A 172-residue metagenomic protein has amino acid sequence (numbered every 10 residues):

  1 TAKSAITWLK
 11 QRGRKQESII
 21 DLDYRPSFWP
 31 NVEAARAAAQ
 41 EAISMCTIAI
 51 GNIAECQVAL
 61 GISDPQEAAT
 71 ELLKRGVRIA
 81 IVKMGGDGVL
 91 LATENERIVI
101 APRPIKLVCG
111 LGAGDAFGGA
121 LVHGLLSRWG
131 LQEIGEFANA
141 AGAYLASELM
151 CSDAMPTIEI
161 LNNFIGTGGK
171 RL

Functional and structural regions predicted by a protein language model:
T1-T70, G88-V89: Conserved beta-alpha-beta core of the PfkB/ribokinase-like small-molecule kinase fold
T7-R12, G61-L172: Conserved phosphate-binding/catalytic region of the ribokinase-like
